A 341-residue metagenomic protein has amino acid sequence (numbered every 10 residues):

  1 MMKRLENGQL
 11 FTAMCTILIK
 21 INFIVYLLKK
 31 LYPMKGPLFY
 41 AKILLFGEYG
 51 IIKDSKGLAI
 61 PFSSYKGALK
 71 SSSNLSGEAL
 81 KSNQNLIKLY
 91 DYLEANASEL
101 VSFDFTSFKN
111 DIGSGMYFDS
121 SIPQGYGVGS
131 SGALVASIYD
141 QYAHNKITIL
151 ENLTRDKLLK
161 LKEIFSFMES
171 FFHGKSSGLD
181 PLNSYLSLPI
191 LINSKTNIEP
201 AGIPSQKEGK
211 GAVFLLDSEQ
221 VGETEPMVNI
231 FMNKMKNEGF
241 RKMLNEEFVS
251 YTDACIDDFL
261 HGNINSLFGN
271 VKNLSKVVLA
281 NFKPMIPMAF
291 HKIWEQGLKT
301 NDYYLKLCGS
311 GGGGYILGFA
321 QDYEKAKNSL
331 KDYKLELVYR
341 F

Functional and structural regions predicted by a protein language model:
Q9, L27-G127, D140-D156, Y304-L307 (+3 more regions): ATP-binding N-lobe of GHMP and related small-molecule kinases
E48, I52, V249-F341: Glycine-rich, charge-dense phosphate/pyrophosphate-binding loop(s) and the adjacent flexible "lid"/catalytic subdomain
S131: Phosphate-binding site recognition
D156-A201: Alpha/beta catalytic cores of group-transfer enzymes, especially the acyltransferase/condensing modules of polyketide
A201-I256: Acyltransferase
